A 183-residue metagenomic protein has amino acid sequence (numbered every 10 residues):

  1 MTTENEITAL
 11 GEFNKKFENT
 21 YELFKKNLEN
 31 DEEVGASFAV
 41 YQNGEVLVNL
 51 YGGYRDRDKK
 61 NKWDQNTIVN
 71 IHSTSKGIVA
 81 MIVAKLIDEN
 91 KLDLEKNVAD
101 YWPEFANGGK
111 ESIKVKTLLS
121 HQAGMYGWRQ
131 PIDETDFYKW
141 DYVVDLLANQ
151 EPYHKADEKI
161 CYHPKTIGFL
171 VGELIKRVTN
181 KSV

Functional and structural regions predicted by a protein language model:
M1-A9: Short, contiguous pre-domain boundary segments
T8-I71, D93, N149-Q150: Short, conserved catalytic-motif segment at the N-terminal edge
K16, T20, I71, S75 (+6 more regions): Hydrophobic (often cysteine-bearing) scaffold residues that line and stabilize catalytic clefts of nucleotide/cofactor
L28, I87-D88: Alpha-helix C-terminal capping/helix-coil junction sites
V34, G77-A80, A99, G168-G172: Membrane-embedded glycan transfer/ligation machinery that uses polyprenyl lipid-linked sugar donors/oligosaccharides
Q65, N70, T74, D88-Q130 (+3 more regions): Active-site helix/loop module of the DD-peptidase/beta-lactamase fold, centered on the serine-lysine SxxK catalytic
A84: Glycan-recognition surfaces in beta-rich domains, encompassing non-catalytic CBMs and lectin-like receptor-binding
R129-V183: Catalytic-site signature segments of enzymes, centered on catalytic residues
